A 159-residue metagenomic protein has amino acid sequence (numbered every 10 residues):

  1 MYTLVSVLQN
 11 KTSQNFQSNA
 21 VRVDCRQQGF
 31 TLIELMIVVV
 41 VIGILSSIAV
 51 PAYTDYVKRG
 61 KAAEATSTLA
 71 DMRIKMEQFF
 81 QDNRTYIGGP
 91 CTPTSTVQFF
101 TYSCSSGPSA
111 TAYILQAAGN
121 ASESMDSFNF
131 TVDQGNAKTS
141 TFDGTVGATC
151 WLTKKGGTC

Functional and structural regions predicted by a protein language model:
M1-F30: N-terminal leader/signal peptides at the extreme start of proteins
Y2-S6, I74-C159: Periplasmic/extracellular, small/polar-rich flexible segments of pilin-like filament-forming proteins
R26-Y56: N-terminal single-pass transmembrane signal-anchor helix
E34, E64, E77: Acidic-residue sensor for enzyme active/binding pockets
V39, T66, R73: Conserved catalytic core of two-component sensor histidine kinases
T54, K58-L69: Membrane-proximal amphipathic alpha-helices that sit immediately adjacent to an N-terminal transmembrane/signal-anchor
